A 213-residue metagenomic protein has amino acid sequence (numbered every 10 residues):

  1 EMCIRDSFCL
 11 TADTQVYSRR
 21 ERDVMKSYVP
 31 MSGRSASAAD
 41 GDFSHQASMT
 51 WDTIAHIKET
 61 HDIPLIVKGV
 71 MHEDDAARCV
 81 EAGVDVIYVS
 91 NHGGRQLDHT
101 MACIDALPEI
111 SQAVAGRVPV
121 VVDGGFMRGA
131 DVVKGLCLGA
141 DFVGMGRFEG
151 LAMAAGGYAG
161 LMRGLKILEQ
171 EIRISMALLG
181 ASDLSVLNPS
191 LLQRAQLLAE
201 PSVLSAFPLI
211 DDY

Functional and structural regions predicted by a protein language model:
M2-I4: Short, small-residue-biased leader/transition segments that mark boundaries at the very start of proteins
D6-F8, A12: Generic beta-strand structural signal
F8, L65-K68, Y88-V89, V120-G124 (+1 more regions): Hydrophobic faces of well-ordered beta-strands that scaffold small-molecule active sites in alpha/beta enzyme cores
L10, I57, C79, I87 (+2 more regions): Conserved, mostly hydrophobic/aromatic
A12-W51, H61-P64, V70-I110, V114 (+1 more regions): Glycine/Thr-rich beta-alpha phosphate-binding loop at enzyme active sites
A55, A77, S185-N188: Generic structural signal for individual residues within well-ordered alpha-helical segments across diverse proteins
K68-G69, G180: Active-site-adjacent beta-strand anchor residues
A102-D123, M127-Y213: Alpha/beta catalytic cores of nucleotide-metabolism and tRNA/nucleoside-modifying enzymes
